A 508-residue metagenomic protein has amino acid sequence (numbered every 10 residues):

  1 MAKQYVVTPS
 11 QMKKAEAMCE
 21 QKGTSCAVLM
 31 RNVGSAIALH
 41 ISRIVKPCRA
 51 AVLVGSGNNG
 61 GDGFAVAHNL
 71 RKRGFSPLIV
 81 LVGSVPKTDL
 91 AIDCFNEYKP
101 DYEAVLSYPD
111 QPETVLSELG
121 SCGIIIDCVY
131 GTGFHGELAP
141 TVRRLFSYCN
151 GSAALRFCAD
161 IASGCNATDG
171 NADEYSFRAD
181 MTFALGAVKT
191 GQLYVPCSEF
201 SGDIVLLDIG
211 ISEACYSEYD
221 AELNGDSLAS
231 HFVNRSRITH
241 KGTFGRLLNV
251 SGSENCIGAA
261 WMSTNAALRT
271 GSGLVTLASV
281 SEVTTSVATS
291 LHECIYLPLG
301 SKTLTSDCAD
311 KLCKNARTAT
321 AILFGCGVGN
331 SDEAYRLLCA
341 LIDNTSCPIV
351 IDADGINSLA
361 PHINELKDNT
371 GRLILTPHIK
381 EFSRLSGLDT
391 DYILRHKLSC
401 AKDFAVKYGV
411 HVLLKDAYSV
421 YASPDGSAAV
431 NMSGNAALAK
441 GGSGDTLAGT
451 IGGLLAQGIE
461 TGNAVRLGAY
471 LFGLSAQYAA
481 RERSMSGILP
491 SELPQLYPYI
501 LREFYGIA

Functional and structural regions predicted by a protein language model:
A2-V82, Q192-I349, N357-I374, I379-A508: Small-residue (G/A/S/T)-rich helix-start motifs and N-terminal tracts that mark the onset
A38-V129, E137-A159, L337, T345 (+2 more regions): Nucleotide and nucleotide-moiety/phosphate-recognizing core
G83-P86, I161-S163, E282, G355: Short beta-alpha junction loops
L90, T141, Y175-R178, S279 (+1 more regions): Short acidic-hydrophobic sequence patches enriched in Asp/Glu that either
A104-Q111, A139, S163-A167, L228-V233 (+2 more regions): Short gly/ser/thr-rich secondary-structure transition/capping motifs
L119-G123, S176, A316-R317, I342: A short, aliphatic-rich alpha-helical micro-motif
G123-I124, V129-Y219: Internal gly/pro-rich beta-alpha loop/helix module that stabilizes soluble enzyme cofactors or their anionic handles
